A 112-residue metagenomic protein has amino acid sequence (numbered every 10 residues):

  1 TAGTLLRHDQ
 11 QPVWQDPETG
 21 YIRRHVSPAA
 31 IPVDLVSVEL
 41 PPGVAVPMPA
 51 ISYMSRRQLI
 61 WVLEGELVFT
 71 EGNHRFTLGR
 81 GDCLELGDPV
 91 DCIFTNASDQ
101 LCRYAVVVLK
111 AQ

Functional and structural regions predicted by a protein language model:
T1-L5: Short C-terminal boundary/hinge segments that cap the last helix of small helical domains
H8, P12-A50, R57, V107-V108: A short glycine-rich, His/Asp/Glu-containing loop-to-beta-strand
Y21, G79, D88-Q112: Ligand-binding loop in jelly-roll beta-barrel domains
V26, G72-D88: Short acidic-glycine-tyrosine-enriched beta hairpin
Y53-G72: Glycine- and acidic-residue-biased ligand/ion/polar-headgroup-sensing regions
